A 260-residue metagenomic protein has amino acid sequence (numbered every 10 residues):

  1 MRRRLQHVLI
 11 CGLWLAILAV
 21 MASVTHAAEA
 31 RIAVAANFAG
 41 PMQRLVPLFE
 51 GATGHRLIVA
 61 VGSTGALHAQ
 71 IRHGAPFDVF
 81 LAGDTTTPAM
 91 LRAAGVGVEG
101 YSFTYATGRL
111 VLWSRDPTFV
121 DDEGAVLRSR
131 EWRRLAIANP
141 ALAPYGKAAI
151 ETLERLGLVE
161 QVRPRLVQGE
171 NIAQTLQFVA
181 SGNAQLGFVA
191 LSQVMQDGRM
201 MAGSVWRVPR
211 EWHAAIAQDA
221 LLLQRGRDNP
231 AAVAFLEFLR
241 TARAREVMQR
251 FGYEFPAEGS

Functional and structural regions predicted by a protein language model:
M1-Q6: N-terminal secretory signal peptides that target proteins for export/translocation
V8-A22: Bacterial N-terminal signal peptides
S23-A27: Sec/Tat signal peptide C-region and signal peptidase I cleavage site
A28-A75, A82-T85, A89-A106, V111-S260: Exported/periplasmic ABC-transporter solute-binding proteins
